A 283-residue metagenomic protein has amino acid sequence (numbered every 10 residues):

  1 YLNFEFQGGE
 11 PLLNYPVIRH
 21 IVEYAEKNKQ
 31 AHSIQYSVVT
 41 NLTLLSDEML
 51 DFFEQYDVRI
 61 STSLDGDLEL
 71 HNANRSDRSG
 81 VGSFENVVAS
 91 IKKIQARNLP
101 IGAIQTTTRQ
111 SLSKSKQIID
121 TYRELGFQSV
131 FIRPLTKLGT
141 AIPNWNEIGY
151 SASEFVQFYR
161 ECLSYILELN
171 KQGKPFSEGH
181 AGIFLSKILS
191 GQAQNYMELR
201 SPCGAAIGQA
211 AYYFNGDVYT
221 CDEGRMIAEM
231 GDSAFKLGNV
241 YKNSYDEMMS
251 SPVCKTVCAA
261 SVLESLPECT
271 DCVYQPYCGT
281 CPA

Functional and structural regions predicted by a protein language model:
Y1-N3, A31-Q35, Q55-D57, N98-P100 (+2 more regions): A general structural motif
N3-Q7, S37-N41, S61-D65, G102-T106 (+2 more regions): A cross-family glycoside hydrolase active-site/sugar-binding cleft signature
P11-L70, D77-N86, K93, Q105-Q117: Canonical radical SAM enzyme core domain
A73-E85, K92, A96-A206, A211 (+2 more regions): Radical SAM enzyme [4Fe-4S]-AdoMet core and its adjacent flexible, acidic and glycine-rich loops/tails across
R225-A283: Flexible mid-to-C-terminal extensions adjoining Fe-S/redox cofactors in radical SAM and related proteins
